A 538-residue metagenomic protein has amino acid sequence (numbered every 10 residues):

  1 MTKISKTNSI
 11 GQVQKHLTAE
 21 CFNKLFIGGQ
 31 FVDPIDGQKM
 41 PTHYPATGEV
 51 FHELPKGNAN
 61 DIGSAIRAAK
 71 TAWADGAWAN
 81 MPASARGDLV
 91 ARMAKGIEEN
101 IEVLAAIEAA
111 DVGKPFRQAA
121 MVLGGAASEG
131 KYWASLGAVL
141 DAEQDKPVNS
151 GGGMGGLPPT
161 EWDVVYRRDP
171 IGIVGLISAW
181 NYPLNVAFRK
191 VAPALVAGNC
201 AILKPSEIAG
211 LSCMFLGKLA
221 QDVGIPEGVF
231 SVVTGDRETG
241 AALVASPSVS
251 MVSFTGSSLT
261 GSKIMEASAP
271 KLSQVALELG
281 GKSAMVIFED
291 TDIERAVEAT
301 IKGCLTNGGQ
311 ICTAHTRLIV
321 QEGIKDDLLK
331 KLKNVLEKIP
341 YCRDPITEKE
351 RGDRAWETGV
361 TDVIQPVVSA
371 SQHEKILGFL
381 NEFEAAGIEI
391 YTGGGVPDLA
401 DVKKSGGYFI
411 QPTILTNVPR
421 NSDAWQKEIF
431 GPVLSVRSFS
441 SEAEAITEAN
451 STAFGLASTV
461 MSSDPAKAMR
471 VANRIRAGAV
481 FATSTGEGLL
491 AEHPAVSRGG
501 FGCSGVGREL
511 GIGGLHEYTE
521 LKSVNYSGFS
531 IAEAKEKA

Functional and structural regions predicted by a protein language model:
M1-T47, A72: Hydrophobic face of amphipathic alpha-helices that form TPR/SEL1-like repeat modules and related alpha-solenoid
T47-E53, V249, V402-S405, F409-A538: Conserved C-terminal structural/oligomerization subdomain of aldehyde/semialdehyde dehydrogenase
G48, R86, E108, G198 (+8 more regions): Residue-level signal for inorganic ion chemistry
V50-G57, A74-W78, G175-L176, M285-F288 (+5 more regions): Short, well-ordered beta-strand elements within core beta-sheets of diverse protein domains
F51-E143, P147: Glycine-rich loop-to-alpha-helix module at the N-terminal edge of alpha/beta enzyme cores
W73, A77, A94-I101, A105 (+20 more regions): Structural signal for hydrophobic packing residues in well-ordered secondary-structure cores of soluble enzyme domains
E143-R295, F439: Rossmann-like NAD(P) dinucleotide-binding subdomain of oxidoreductase/dehydrogenase enzymes
L259-P419, A482, E533-A534: ALDH superfamily catalytic-core signature
